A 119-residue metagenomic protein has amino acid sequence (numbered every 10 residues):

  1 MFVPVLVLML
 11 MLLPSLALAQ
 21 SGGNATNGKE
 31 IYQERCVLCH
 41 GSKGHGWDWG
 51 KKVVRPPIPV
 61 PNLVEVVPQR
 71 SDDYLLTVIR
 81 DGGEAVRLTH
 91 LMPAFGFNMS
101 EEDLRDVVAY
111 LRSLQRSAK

Functional and structural regions predicted by a protein language model:
P4-S15: Bacterial N-terminal signal peptides
A17-S21: Boundary at the C-terminal end of the N-terminal hydrophobic targeting segment
G22-G23, K29-P59, R80-H90, L114-K119: Periplasmic/extracellular electron-transfer cofactor-ligation site, primarily the c-type cytochrome heme-c attachment
V54-S113: Extracytoplasmic electron-transfer domains, predominantly the class I c-type cytochrome c fold
